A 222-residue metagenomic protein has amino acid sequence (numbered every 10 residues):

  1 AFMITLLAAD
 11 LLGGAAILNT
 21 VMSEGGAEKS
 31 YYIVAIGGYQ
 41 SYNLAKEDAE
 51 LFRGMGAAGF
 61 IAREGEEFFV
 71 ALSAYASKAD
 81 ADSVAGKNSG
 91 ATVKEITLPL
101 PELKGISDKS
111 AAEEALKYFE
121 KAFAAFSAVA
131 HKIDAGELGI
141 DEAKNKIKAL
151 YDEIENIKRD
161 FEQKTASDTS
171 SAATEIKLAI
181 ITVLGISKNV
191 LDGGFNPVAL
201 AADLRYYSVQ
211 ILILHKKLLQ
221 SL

Functional and structural regions predicted by a protein language model:
A1-F2: N-terminal Sec-pathway targeting helices
A9-A111: Solvent-exposed beta-strand motifs enriched in subsets of small alpha/beta binding domains, especially certain
A27-I33, V129, I186-G194: Acidic/histidine-rich, surface-exposed loop or edge segments in extracytoplasmic proteins
L44-E47, S83, E114, Y118-K121 (+2 more regions): Extracytoplasmic/secreted proteins, especially bacterial periplasmic and envelope-associated proteins
N88-P99, A124-V129, P197-L200: Short, surface-exposed, charge-dense and proline/glycine-enriched linear segments
K109-I186: Alpha-helical segments in soluble extracytoplasmic regions
S167-L222: Extracytoplasmic/luminal low-complexity segments enriched in Pro/Gly and acidic/polar residues that act as flexible
